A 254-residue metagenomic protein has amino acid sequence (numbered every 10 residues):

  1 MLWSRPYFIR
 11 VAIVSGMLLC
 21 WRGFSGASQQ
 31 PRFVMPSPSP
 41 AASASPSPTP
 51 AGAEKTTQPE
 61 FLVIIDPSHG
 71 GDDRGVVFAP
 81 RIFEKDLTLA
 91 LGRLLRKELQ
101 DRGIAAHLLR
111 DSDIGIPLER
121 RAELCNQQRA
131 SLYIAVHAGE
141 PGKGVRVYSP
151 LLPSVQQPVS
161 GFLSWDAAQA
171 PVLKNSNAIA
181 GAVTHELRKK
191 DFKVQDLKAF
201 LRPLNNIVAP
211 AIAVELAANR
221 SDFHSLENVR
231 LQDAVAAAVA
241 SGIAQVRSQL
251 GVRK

Functional and structural regions predicted by a protein language model:
M1-K254: Catalytic-site microenvironment of enzymes that process N-acetyl-hexosamine-containing cell-wall polysaccharides
